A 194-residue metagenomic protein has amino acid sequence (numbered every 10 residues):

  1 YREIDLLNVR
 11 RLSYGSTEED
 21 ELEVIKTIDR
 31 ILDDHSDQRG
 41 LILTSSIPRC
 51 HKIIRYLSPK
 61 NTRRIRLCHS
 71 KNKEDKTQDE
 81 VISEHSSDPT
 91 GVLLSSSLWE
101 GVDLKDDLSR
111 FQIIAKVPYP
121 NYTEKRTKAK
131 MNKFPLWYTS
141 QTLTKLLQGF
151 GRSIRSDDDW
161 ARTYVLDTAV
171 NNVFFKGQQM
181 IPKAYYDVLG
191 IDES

Functional and structural regions predicted by a protein language model:
E3-I4, N8-E19, N72-F174: Conserved RecA-like P-loop NTPase helicase motor core
L6-S45: Conserved interdomain hinge at the start of the Helicase C-terminal
L22-D29, H51, R55, S140-Q148: Feature representing long, continuous alpha-helical segments
D33-Q38, S58-R66, D88, K105-L108: Secondary-structure transition/capping motifs at alpha-helix termini and the adjoining loop/turn into the next element
T44-K73: Conserved helicase motor "Helicase C" RecA-like lobe of SF1/SF2 P-loop NTPases
Y56-K60, S109-R110, Q179-D187: Short, solvent-exposed amphipathic alpha-helical segments in soluble enzyme and RNA/protein-processing domains
R64-V81, D187-S194: A generic structural motif
N171-S194: Short, low-complexity, polybasic intrinsically disordered segments
